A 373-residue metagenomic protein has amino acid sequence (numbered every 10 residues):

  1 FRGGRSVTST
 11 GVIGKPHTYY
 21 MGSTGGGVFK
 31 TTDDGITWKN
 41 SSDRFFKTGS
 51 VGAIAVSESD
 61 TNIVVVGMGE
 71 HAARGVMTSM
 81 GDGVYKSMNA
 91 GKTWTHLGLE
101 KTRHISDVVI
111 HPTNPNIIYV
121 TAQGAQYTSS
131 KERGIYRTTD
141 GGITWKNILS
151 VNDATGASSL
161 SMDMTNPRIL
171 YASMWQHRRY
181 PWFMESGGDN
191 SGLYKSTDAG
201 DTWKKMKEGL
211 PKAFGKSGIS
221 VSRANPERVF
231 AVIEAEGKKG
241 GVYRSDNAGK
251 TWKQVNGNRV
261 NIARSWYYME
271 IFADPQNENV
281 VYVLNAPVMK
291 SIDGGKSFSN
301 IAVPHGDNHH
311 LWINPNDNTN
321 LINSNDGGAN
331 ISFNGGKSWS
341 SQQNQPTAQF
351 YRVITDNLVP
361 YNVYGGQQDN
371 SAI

Functional and structural regions predicted by a protein language model:
F1-I373: Beta-propeller blade termini and top-face loops
